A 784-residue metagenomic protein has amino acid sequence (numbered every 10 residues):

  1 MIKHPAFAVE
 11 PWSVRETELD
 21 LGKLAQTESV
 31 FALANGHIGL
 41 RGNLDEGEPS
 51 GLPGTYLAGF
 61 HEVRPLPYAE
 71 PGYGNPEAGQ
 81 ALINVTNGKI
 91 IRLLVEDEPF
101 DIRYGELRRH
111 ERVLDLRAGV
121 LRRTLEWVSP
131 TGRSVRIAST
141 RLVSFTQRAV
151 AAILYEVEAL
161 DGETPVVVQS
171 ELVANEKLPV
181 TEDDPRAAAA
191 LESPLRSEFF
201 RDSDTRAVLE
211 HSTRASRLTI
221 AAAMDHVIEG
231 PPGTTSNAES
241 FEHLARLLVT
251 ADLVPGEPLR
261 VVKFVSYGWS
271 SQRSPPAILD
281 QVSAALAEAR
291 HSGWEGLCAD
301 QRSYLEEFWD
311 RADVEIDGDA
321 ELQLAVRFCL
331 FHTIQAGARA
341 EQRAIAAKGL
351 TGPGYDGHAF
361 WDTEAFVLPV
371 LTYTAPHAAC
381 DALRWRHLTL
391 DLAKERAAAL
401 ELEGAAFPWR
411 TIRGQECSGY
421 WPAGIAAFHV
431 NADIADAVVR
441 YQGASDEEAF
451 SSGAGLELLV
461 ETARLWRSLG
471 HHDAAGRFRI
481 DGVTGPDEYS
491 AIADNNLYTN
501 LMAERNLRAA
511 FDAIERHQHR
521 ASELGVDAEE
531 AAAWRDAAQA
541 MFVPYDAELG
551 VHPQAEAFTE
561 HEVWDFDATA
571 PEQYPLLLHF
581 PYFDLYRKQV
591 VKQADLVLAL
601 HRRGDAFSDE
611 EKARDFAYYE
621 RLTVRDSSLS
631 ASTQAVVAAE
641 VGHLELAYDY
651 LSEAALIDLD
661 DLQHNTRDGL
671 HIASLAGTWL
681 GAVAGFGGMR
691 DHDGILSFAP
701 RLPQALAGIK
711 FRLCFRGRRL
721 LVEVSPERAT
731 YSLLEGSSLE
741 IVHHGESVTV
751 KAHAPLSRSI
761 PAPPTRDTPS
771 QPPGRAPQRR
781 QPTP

Functional and structural regions predicted by a protein language model:
M1-Y355, P581-D584, R766-P784: Acidic/polar, glycine-enriched structural segments that form the non-catalytic walls/loops of the carbohydrate-binding
K23-A58, F366, G414, A426-A427 (+7 more regions): C-terminal capping/lid segments that line or modulate ligand- or cofactor-binding pockets
P76-P130, V135-R136, S608-F616, E620 (+1 more regions): Non-catalytic C-terminal accessory modules of carbohydrate-active enzymes
A312-Q342, A347, N500, R520-F558: Gly/Pro-rich turn-and-neighbor structural signature
F328-Q335, W385-L392, E457-L469, R505 (+3 more regions): Alpha-helical scaffold segments in carbohydrate-active enzymes
G337-T351, H377-D436, R440-Q442, D446-S451 (+4 more regions): Helix-terminus loop motifs that line ligand-binding clefts
T351-A359, A405-G453, E461-R535: The feature captures the catalytic groove of carbohydrate-active enzymes
A359-T389, D436, G453, E515 (+2 more regions): Active-site core of glycosidic bond-cleaving carbohydrate-active enzymes
